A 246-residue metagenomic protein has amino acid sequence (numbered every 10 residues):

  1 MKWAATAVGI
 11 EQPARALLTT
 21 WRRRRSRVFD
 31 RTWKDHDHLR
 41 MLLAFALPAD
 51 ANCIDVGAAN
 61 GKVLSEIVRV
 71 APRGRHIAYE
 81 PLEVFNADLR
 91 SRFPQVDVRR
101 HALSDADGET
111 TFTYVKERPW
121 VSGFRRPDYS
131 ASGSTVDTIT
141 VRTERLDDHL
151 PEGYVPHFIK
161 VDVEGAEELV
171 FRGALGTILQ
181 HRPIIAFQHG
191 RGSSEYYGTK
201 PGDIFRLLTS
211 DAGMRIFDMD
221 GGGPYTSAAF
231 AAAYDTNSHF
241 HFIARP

Functional and structural regions predicted by a protein language model:
M1-P246: Phosphate/nucleotide-binding beta-alpha loop and adjacent structural elements of enzyme active sites
